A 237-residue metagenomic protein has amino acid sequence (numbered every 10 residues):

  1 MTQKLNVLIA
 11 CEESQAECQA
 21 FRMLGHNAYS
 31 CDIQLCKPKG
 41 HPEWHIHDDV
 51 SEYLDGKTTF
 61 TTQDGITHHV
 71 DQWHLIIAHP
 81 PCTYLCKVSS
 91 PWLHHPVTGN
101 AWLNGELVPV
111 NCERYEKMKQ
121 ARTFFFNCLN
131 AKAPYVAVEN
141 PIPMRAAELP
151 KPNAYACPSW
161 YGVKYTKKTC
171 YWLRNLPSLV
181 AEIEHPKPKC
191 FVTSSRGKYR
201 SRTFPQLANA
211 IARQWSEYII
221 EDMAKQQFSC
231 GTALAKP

Functional and structural regions predicted by a protein language model:
M1-P237: Conserved active-site and SAM-binding loop architecture of S-adenosyl-L-methionine-dependent nucleic-acid
